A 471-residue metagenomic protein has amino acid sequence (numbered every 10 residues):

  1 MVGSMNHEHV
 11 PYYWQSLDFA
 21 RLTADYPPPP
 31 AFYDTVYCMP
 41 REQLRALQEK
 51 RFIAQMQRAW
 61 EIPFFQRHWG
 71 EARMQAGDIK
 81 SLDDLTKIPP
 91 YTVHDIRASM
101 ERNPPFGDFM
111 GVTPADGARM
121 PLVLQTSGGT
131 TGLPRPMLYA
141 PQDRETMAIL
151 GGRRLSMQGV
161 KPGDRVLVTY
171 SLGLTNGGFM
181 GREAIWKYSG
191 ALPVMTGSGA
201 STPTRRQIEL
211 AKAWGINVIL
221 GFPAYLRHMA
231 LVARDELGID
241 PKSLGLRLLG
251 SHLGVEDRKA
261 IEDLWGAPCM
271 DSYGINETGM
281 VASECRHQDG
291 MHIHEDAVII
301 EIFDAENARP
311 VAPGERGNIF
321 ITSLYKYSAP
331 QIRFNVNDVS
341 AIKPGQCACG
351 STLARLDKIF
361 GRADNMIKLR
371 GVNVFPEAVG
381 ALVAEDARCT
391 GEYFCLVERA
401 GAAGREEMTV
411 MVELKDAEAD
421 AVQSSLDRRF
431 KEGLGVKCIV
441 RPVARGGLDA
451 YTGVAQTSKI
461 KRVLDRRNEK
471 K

Functional and structural regions predicted by a protein language model:
V2-T126, L133-T146, M157, A213 (+5 more regions): Nucleotide 5′-phosphate-binding alpha/beta core
M147-R165, T202-G215: Conserved ATP-dependent adenylate/AMP-binding module captured primarily in the ANL superfamily
G152-Y188: Conserved AMP-binding loop of ANL adenylate-forming enzymes
R165-L167, D235-V255: Conserved helix-loop-beta element of the AMP-binding
P193-E209, F375-E377: ATP-dependent adenylate-forming carboxylate-activation enzymes
I219, F320, L324-V436, S458: AMP-binding/adenylate-forming catalytic core of the ANL superfamily
Y225-L244, K259-D263: Adenylate-forming
R247, S251, E256-Q346: Conserved AMP-binding/adenylate-forming
